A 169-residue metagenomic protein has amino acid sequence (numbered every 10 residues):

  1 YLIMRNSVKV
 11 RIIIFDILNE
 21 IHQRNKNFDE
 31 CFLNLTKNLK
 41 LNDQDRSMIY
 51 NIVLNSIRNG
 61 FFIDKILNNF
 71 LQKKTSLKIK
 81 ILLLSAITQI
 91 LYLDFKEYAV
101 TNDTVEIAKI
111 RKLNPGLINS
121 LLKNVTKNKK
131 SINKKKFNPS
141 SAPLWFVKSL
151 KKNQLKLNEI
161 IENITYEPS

Functional and structural regions predicted by a protein language model:
Y1-S169: Class I Rossmann-like S-adenosyl-L-methionine
